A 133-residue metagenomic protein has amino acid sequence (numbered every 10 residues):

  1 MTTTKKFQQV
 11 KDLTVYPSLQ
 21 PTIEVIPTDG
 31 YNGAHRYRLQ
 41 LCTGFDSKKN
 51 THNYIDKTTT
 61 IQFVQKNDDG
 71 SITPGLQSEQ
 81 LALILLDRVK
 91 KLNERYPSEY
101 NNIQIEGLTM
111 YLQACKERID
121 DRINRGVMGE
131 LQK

Functional and structural regions predicted by a protein language model:
M1-K48: Short, charged/polar N-terminal "headpieces" of proteins
I23-I26, I55, I61, I72 (+4 more regions): Weak global preference for isoleucine
I26-T28, K48-H52, G70, P97 (+1 more regions): Generic structural signal for short, flexible, solvent-exposed coil/loop and linker residues
G30-G33, G44, G70, G75 (+2 more regions): Residue-identity detector for glycine
R36-L92: A short, structured beta-strand/loop element
L86-G129: Short, compact, well-ordered microdomains
